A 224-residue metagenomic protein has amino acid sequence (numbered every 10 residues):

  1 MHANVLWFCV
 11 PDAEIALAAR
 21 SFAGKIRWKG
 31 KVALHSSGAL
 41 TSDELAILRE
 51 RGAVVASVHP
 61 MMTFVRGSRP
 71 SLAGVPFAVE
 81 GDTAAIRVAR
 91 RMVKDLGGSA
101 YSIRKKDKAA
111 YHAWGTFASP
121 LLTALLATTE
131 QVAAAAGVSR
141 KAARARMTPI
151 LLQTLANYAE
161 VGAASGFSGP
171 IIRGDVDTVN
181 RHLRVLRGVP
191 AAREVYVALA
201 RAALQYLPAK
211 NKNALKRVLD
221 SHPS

Functional and structural regions predicted by a protein language model:
M1-S68: Rossmann-like NAD(P)(H) cofactor-binding subdomain of soluble oxidoreductases
V10-A13, A84, P120, A124 (+6 more regions): Conserved active-site and cofactor/substrate-binding residues in soluble primary-metabolism enzymes
A16-R20, R87, N180: Alpha-helical elements of the RecA-like P-loop NTPase motor core of helicases
A18, L219-D220: Hydrophobic, well-ordered beta-alpha structural blocks that scaffold small-molecule cofactor pockets
S37-T41, M62, T83, D107 (+2 more regions): Glycine-rich beta-alpha junction loops
L48, G52, R69-E160, A214: Internal alpha-helical scaffold of NAD(P)-dependent oxidoreductase catalytic cores
T129, D220-P223: N-terminal first-folded block
A156-A214, H222: Interdomain hinge/lid region at the active-site interface of Rossmann-like NAD(P)-dependent oxidoreductases
